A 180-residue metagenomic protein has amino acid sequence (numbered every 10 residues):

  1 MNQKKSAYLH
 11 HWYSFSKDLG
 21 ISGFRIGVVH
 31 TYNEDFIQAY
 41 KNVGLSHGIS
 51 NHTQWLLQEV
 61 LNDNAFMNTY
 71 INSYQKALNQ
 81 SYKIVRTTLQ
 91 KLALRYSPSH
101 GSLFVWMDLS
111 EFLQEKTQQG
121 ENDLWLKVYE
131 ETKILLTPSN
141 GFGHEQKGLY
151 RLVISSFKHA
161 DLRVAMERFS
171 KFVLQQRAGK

Functional and structural regions predicted by a protein language model:
M1-K180: PLP-dependent class I/II
